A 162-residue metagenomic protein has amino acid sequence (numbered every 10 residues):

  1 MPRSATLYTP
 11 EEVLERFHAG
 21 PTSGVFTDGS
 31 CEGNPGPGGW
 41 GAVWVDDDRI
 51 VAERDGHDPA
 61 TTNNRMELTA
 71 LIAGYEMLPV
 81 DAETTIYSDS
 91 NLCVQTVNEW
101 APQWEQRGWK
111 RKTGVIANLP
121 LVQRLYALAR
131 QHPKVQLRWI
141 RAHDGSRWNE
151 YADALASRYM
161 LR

Functional and structural regions predicted by a protein language model:
M1-L7: N-terminal accessory regions of nucleic-acid-interacting proteins
T6, N64-L68, N118: A conditional alpha-helix N-cap/helix-loop micro-motif detector
E11-T69, A73-A82, D153, R158-R162: RNase H-like nuclease fold core
S23, S30-P37, L71-Y151, M160: RNase H catalytic domain
